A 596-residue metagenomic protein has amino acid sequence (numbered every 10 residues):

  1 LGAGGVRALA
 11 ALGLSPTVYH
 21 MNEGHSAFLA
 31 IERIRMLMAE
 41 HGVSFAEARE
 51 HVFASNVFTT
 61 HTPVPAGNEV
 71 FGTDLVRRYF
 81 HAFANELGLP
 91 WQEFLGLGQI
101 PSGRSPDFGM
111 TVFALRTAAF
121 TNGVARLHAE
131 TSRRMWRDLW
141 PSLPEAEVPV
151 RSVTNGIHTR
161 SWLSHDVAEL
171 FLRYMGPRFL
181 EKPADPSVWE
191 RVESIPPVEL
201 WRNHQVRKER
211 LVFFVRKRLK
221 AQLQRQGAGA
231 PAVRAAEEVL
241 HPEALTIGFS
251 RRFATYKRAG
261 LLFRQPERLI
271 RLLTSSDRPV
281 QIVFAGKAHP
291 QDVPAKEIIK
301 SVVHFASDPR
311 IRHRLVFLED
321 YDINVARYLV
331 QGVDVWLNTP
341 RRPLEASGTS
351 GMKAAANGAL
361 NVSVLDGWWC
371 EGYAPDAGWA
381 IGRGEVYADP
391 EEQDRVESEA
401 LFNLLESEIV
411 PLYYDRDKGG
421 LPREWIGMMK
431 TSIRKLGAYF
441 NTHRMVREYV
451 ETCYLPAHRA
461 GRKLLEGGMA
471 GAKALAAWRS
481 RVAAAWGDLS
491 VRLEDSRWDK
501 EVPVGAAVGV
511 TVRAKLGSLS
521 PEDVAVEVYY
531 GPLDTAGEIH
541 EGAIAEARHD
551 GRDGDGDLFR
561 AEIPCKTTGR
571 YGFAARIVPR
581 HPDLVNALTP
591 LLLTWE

Functional and structural regions predicted by a protein language model:
L1-E596: Catalytic cores of carbohydrate-active enzymes across secretory and cytosolic contexts
